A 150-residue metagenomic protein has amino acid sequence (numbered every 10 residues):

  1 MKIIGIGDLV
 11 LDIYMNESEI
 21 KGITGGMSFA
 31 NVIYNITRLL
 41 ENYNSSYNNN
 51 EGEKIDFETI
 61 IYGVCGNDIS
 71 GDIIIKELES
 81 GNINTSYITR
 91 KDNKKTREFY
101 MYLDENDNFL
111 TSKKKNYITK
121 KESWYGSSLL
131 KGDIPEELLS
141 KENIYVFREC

Functional and structural regions predicted by a protein language model:
M1-K21: Positively charged, low-complexity intrinsically disordered leader regions
I3, F29-I33, G71: A general structural signal for well-ordered alpha-helical segments in protein cores
L9, M27-S28, C65-D68: Gly/Ser/Thr-rich beta-alpha loop segments that engage phosphate groups in nucleotides
L9, T37-L40: Generic helix-packing signal
I13-E19, L40-F147: Conserved N-terminal subdomain of the carbohydrate kinase-like
E19-R38: Short catalytic helix/loop segments, enriched in acidic residues and glycine and frequently bearing histidine
C150: Active-site beta-loop-alpha junctions enriched in small/polar residues
